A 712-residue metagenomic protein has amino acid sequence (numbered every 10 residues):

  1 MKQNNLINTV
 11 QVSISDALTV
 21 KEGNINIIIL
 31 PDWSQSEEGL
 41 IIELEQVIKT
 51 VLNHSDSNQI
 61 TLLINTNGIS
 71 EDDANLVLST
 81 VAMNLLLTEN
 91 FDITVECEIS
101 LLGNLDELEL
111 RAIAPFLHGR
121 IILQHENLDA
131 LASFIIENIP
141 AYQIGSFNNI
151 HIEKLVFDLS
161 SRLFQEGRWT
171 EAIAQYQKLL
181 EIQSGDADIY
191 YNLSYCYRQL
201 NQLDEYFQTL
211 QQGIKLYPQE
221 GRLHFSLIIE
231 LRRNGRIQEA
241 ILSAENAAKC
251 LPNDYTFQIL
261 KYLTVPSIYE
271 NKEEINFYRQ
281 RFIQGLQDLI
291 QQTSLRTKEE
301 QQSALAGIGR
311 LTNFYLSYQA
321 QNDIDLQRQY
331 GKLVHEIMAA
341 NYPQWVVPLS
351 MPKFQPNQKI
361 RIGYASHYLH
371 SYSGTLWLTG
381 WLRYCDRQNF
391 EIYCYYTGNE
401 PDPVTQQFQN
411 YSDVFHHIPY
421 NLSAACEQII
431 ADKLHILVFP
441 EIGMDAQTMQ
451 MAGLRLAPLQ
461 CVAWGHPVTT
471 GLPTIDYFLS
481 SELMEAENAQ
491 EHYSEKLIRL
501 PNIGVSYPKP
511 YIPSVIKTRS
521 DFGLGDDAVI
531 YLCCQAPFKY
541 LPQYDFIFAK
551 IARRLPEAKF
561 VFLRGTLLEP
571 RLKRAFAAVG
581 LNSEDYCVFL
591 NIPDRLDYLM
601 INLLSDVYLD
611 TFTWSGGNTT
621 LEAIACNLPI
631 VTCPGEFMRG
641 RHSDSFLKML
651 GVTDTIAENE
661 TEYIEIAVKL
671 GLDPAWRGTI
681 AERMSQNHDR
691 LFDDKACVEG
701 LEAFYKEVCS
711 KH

Functional and structural regions predicted by a protein language model:
L6-I99, L369-F390, I503-D594, I601-L603 (+1 more regions): Conserved catalytic-core segment of nucleotide-activated headgroup transferases in glycan assembly
N26-I28, R361-G363, L532, P629-V631: Conserved beta-strand elements of the Class I
N26-I29, W33-E43, T50, I60-T61 (+6 more regions): Conserved beta-strand->loop/alpha-helix structural units within folded catalytic cores of enzymes with alpha/beta
I41, N148-L524, A578-G580, D594-I601 (+3 more regions): Alpha-helical solenoid repeat scaffolds of the TPR/TPR-like class and their adjacent stem/linker regions that mediate
D72-V95, S100-L108, Q409-D432, I436: Active-site donor-binding segments of glycosyltransferases and PAPS-dependent sulfotransferases
M83-E98, Q406-Y411, G471, A489-Y493 (+2 more regions): Short, conserved catalytic or adaptor-binding loops enriched in Gly and charged residues
N104-L117, I121-I122, L128, A424-I430 (+2 more regions): Short acidic alpha-helix that forms the nucleotide-activated donor recognition element in Leloir-type transferases
P115, I121-I152, V607, T611-F692: Catalytic binding pocket for nucleotide-activated donors in carbohydrate/polymer assembly enzymes
